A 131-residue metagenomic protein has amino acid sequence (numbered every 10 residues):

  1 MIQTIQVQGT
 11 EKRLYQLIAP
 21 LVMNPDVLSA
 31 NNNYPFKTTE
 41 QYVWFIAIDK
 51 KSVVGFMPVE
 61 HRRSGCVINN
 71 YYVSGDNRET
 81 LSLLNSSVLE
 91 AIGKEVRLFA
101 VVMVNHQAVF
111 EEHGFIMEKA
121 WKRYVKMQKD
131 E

Functional and structural regions predicted by a protein language model:
M1-A30: Short amphipathic alpha-helix that is part of the acyltransferase structural core
M23-I48: Active-site rim helix/loop that mediates acceptor-substrate recognition in acyltransferases
I46, K51-E60, V67: Conserved beta-strand in the GNAT
I48-K50, K126-D130: Active-site beta-strand termini and strand-to-loop segments that position acidic
E60-D76: Conserved acetyl-CoA binding element of GNAT-fold acetyltransferases
D76-G93: Conserved acetyl-CoA-binding loop-helix of GNAT-fold acetyltransferases
A91-V104: Conserved GNAT acetyl-CoA-binding A-motif
M103-K122: Conserved active-site alpha-helix within GNAT-family acetyltransferase domains
